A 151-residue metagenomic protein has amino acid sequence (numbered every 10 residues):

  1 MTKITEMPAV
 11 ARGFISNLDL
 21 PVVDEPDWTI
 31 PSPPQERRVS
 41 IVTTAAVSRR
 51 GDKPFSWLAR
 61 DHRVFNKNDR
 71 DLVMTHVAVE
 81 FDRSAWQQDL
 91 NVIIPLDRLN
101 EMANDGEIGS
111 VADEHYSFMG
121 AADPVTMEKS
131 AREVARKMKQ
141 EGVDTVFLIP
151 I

Functional and structural regions predicted by a protein language model:
M1-I151: An N-terminal assembly and electron-transfer interface module characteristic of large anaerobic redox and radical
